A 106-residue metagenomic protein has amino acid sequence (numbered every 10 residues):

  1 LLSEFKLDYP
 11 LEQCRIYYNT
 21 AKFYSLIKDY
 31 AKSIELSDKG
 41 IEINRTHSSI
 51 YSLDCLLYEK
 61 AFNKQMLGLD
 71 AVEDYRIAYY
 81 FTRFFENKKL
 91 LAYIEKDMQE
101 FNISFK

Functional and structural regions predicted by a protein language model:
L1-K6, D38-R45, I77-N87: Amphipathic alpha-helical segments of tetratricopeptide repeats
T20, I27, H47, Q65-L67 (+2 more regions): Structural motif corresponding to the intra-repeat A-B loop/turn of tetratricopeptide repeats
N87-K106: Terminal, low-structured helical/coil segments at or just beyond the last alpha-helical repeat
